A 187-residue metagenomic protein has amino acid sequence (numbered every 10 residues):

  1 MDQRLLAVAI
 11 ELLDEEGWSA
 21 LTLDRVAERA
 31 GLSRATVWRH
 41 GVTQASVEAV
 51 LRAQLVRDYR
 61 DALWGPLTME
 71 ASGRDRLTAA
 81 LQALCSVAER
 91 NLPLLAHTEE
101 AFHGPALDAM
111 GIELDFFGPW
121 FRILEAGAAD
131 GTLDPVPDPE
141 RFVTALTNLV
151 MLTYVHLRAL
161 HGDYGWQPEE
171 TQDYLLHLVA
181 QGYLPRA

Functional and structural regions predicted by a protein language model:
M1-A9, V26, L51-Y59, L63 (+1 more regions): Generic hydrophobic, amphipathic alpha-helix propensity
R4, L12-S46, V50: Helix-turn-helix
V8-L12, V87, L149: Short amphipathic alpha-helical elements of helix-turn-helix/winged-helix folds
G41, T98-P105: Short helix-capping/turn signature of helix-turn-helix
V50, W64-N91, P139, V143-L146: Hydrophobic alpha-helical connector segments
L51, L55, Y59, L77-L84 (+4 more regions): Hydrophobic/aromatic residues within well-ordered alpha-helical segments
R60, P105-D130, E140-T147, M151-V155: Amphipathic alpha-helical packing segments from all-alpha helical-bundle domains
L95-E100, D130-L176, R186-A187: Hydrophobic/aromatic-rich alpha-helical bundle segments in the mid-to-C-terminal region
